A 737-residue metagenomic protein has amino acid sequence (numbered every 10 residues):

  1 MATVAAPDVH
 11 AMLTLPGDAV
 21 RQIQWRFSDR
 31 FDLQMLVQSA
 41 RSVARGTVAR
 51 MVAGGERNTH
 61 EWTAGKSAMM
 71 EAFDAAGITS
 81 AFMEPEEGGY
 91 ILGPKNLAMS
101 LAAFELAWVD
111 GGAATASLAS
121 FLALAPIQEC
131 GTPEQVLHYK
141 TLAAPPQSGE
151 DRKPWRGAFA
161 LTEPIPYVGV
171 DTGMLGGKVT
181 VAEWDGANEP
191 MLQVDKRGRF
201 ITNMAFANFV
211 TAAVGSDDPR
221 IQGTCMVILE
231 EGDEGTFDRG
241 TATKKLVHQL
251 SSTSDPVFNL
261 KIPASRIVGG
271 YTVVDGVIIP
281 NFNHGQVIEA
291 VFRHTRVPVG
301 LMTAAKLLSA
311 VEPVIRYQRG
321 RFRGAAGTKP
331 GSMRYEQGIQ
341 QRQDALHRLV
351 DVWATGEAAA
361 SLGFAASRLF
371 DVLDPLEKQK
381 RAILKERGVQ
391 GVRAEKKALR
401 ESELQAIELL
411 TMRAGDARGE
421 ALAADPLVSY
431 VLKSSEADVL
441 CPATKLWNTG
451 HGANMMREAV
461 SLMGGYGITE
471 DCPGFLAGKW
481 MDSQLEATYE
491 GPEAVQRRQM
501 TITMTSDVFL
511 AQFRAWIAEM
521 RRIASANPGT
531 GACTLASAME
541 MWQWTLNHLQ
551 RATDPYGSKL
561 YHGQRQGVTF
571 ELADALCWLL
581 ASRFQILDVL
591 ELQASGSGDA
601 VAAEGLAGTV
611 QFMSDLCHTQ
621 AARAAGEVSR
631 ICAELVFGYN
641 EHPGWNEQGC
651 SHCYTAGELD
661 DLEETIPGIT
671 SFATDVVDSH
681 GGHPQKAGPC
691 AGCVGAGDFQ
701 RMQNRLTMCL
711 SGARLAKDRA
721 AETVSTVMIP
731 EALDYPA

Functional and structural regions predicted by a protein language model:
M1-F121, H138, L142-P146, E150 (+4 more regions): Amphipathic, small/basic residue-rich leader segments at the start of a protein or domain
A2-A19, P426-V431, G465-L535, N640-A737: Glycine-rich phosphate/cofactor-binding loops in nucleotide/flavin-utilizing enzymes
G17, P256-T295, V314-Q341, L510-A526 (+1 more regions): A glycine-rich, basic-preceded beta-loop-alpha segment at the flavin cofactor/substrate interface of flavin-utilizing
Q22-F31, M51-G55, A81-E87, E105-A107 (+15 more regions): Glycine- and acidic
V52-H60, E357-K445, A581-A622, G626-N646: C-terminal helix-coil-helix/basic helical segment that borders enzyme active sites and/or dimer interfaces and provides
L106-W108, E129-P166, W184-L192: FAD-binding glycine-rich core of flavoenzymes that anchor FAD
A187-R239: A short core secondary-structure module
G235-G269: Flexible, small-/acidic-enriched active-site or ligand-binding loops
